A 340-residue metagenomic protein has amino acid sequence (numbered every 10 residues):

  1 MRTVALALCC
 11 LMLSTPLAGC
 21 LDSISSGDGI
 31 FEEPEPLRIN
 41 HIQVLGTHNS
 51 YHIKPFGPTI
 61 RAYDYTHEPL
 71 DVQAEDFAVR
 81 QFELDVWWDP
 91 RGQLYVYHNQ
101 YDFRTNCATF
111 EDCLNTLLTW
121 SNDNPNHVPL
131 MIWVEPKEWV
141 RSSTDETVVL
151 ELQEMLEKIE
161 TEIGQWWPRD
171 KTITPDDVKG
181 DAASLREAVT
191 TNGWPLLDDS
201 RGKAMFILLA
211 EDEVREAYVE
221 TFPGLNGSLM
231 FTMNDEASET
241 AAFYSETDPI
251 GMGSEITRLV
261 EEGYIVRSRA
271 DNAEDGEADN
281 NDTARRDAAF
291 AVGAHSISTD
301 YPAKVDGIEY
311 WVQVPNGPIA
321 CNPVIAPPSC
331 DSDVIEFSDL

Functional and structural regions predicted by a protein language model:
M1-G29: Secretory targeting signatures
G27-L340: Catalytic cores of phosphodiester-bond hydrolases, prominently lipid phosphodiesterases
